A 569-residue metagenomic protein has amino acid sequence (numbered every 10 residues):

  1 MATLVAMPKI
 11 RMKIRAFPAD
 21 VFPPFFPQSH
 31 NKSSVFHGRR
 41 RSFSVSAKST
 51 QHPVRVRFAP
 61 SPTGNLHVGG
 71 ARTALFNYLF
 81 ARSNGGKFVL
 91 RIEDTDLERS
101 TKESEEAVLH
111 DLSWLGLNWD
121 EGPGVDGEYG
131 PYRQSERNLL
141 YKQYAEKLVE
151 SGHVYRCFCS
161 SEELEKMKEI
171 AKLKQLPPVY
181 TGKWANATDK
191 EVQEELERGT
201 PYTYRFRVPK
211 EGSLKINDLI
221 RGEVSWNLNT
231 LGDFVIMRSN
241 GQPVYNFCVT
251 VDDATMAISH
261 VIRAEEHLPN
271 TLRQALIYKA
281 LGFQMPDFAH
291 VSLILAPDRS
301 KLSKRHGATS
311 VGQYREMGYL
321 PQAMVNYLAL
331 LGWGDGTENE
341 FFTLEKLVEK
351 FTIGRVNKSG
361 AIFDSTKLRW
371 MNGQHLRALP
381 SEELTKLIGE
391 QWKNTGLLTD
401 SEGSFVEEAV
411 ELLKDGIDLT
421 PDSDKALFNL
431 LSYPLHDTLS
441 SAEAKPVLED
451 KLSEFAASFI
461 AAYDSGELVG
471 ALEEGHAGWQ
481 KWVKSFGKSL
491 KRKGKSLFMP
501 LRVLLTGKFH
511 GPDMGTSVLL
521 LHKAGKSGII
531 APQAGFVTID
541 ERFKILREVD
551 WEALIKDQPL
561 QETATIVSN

Functional and structural regions predicted by a protein language model:
A2-P177, P269-F283, A323: N-terminal Rossmann-like or analogous alpha/beta NTP/dinucleotide-binding catalytic cores that position adenine
Q51-R57, S310-V311, E345-T352, Q391-T395 (+2 more regions): Short amphipathic alpha-helical segments and their helix-coil junctions
V56-P62, L90-D94, M256-V261, T309 (+2 more regions): Glycine- and acidic
I92-D96, E265-E266, L295, L368: Acidic, glycine-rich active-site loops and adjacent beta-strand->loop/helix elements that engage anionic groups
S100, R137-L140, E316, G360 (+3 more regions): Secondary-structure capping and boundary motifs in well-ordered enzyme cores
V154-H290, L295-L302, S310, D335 (+2 more regions): Active-site cores that bind ATP or allylic diphosphates and position pyrophosphate for catalysis
P269, L281-D437, T506-N569: Catalytic adenosine-cofactor/nucleotide-binding cores of aminoacyl-tRNA synthetases and other
T385-I388, S423-K425, L430, T438-G511: C-terminal accessory/binding modules appended to enzymatic or scaffolding proteins
